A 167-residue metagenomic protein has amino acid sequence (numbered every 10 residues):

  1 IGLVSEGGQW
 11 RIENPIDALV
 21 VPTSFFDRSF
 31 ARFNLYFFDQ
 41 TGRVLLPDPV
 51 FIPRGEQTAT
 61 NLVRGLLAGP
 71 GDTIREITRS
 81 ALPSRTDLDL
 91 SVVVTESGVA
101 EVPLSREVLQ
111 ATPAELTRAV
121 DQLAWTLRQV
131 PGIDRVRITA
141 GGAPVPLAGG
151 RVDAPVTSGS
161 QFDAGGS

Functional and structural regions predicted by a protein language model:
I1-S167: Bimodal "functional hotspot" detector
